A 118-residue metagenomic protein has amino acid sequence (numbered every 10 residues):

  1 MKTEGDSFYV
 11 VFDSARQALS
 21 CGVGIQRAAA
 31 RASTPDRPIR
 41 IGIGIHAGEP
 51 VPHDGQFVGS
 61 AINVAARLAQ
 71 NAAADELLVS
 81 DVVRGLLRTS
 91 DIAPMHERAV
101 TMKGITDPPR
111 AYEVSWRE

Functional and structural regions predicted by a protein language model:
M1-K2: A short pre-motif secondary-structure segment
F8, P108-Y112: Short beta-strand micro-motifs in enzyme catalytic cores
Y9-I43, A47-E49, S60-A69: Alpha-helical scaffold within the catalytic cores of cyclic-nucleotide enzymes
A32-S33, I41-E49, Q70-P108: A short beta-strand->alpha-helix segment at the C-terminal rim of the class III nucleotidyl cyclase catalytic domain
H53-G59: Short, surface-exposed loop/helix-turn segments at secondary-structure junctions that function as lids/hinges flanking
G59-A65, S80, P108: Amphipathic alpha-helical transducer elements in NTP-driven molecular machines
V114-E118: Intrinsically disordered or compositionally simple regulatory linkers and C-terminal tails in signal-transduction
